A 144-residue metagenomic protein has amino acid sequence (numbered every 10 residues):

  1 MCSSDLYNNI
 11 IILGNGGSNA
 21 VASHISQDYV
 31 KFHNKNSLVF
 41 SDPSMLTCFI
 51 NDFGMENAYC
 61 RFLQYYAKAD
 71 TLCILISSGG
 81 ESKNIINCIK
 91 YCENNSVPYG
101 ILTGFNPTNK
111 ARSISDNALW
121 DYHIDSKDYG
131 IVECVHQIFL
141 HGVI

Functional and structural regions predicted by a protein language model:
M1-S3: Short, small-residue-biased leader/transition segments that mark boundaries at the very start of proteins
L6-N8: Pre-Walker A (Motif I) flank of P-loop NTPase domains
I12-I144: Glycine-rich phosphate-binding loops that contact phosphosugars or nucleotide phosphates
